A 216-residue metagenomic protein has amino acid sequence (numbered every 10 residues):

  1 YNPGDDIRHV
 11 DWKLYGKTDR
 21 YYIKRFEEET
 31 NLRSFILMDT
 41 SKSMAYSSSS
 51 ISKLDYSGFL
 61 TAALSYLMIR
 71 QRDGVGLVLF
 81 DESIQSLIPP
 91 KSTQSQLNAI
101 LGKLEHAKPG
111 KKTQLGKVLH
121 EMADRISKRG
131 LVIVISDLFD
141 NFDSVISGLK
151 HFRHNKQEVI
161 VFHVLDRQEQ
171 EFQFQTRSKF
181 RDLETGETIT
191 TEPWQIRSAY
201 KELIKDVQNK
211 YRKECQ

Functional and structural regions predicted by a protein language model:
Y1-S92, L131-I135, N141, S147 (+2 more regions): An amphipathic, basic-hydrophobic helix/alpha-beta surface used to engage anionic, phosphate-rich ligands or surfaces
H9, Q94-L97, K112, P193 (+1 more regions): Alpha-helix initiation and N-capping motif
S43-S47, L104, P193: A short, mixed-charge helix-start or loop-turn motif at secondary-structure junctions
S52, A107-T113, A199-E202: Short, surface-exposed alpha-helical recognition segments that flank or form part of ligand/macromolecule-binding
G58, A62, L115-L119, Q208: Short, well-ordered alpha-helical scaffold segments within catalytic/effector domains
L87-P89, N98-K103, E187-T188: Mobile active-site "lid"/loop adjacent to the S-adenosyl-L-methionine
Q96-I133, F142-S144, L165-D166: Von Willebrand factor
D124-G130, F142-Q216: Von Willebrand factor type A / integrin I
